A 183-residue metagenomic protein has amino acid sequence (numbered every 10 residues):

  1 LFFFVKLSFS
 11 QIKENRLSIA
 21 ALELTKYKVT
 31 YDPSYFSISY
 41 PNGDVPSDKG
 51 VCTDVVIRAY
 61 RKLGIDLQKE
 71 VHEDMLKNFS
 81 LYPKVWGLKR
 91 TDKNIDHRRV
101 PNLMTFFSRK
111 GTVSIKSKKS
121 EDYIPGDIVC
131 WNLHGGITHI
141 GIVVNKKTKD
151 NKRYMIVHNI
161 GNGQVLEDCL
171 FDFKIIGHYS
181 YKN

Functional and structural regions predicted by a protein language model:
S10-G50: Active-site-adjacent structural segments surrounding the nucleophilic cysteine of cysteine proteases and isopeptidases
K13-S18, L76-V157: ...with weaker cross-activation on analogous glycine-rich loops/strands in unrelated enzymes
L22, K26, I57-I65, H72 (+2 more regions): Sec-exported extracytoplasmic/periplasmic mature domains
P33-T53, D66-L88: Acidic helix-start/capping segments at beta-turn-to-alpha-helix junctions
I38-S47, K89-K93, S114-S117, Q164-V165: Second-shell loop/turn segments in exported
C52-V55, A59, P125: Active-site-proximal alpha-helical segments within enzyme catalytic domains
N151-N183: Low-complexity, Gly/Ser/Thr/Pro-rich intrinsically disordered linker/tail segments
